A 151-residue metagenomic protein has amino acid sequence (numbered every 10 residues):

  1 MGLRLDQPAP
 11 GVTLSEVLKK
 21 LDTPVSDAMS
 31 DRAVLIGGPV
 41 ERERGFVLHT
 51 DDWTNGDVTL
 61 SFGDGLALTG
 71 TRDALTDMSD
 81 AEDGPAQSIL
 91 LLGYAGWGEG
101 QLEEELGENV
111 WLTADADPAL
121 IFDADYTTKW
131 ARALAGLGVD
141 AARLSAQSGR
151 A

Functional and structural regions predicted by a protein language model:
M1-L90, A95-A151: A short aromatic-anchored loop/beta-hairpin motif
